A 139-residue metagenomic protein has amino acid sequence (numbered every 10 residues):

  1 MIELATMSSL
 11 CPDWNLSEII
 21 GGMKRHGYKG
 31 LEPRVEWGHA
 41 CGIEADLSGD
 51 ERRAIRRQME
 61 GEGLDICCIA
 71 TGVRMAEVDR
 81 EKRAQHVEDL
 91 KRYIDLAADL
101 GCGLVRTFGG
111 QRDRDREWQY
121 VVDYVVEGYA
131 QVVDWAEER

Functional and structural regions predicted by a protein language model:
M1-L16: Boundary/entry segment of secreted carbohydrate-active catalytic domains
M1-L4, G22-Y28: A short, Lys/Arg-enriched amphipathic alpha-helix followed by its capping loop at the start of a domain
I2, I20, A40-D46, E81 (+1 more regions): Gly/Pro-rich active-site loop or hairpin
M7-C11, R34-G38, T71-R74, G110-R112: Active-site beta-loop-alpha junctions enriched in small/polar residues
S17-E18, G22, R53, R57-D65 (+1 more regions): Active-site acidic/histidine proton-transfer and metal-coordination neighborhood in alpha/beta enzyme cores
G27-D46: N-terminal substrate-binding region of glycoside hydrolase catalytic domains
E32, C68-A70, R106: Conserved beta-strand positions in the central sheet of alpha/beta enzyme cores
L47-E51: Glycine-rich, highly charged phosphate/nucleotide-binding loops
